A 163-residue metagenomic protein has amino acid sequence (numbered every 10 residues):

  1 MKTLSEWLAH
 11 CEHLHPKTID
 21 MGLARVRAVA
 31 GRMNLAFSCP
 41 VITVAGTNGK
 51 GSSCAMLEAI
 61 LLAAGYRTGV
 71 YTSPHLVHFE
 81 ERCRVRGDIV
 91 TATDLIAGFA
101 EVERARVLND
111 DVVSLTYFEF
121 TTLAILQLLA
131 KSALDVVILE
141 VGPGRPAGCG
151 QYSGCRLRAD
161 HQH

Functional and structural regions predicted by a protein language model:
M1-G46, S53-A55, A59-Y66, Y71 (+1 more regions): Short functional linear segments
E12-P16, R84, V107, D160-H163: A broad detector of the eukaryotic-type serine/threonine protein kinase catalytic domain
L23, R27-F37, A63-S153: ATP-dependent carboxylate-amine ligase catalytic core
V44-T47, G51, T122, I138 (+1 more regions): Buried hydrophobic positions in well-ordered alpha/beta secondary-structure cores of metabolic enzymes
Q151-Q162: Inter-motif core of Ras-like GTPase G domains
